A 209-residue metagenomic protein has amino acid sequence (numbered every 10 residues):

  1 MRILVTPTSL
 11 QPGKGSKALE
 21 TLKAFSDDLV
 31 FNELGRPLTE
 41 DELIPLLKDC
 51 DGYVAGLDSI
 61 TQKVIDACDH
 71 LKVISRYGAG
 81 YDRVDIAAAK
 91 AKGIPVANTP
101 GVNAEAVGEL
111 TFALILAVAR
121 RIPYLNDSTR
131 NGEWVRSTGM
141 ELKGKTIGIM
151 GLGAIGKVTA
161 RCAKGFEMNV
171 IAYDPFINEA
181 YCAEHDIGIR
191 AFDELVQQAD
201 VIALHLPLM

Functional and structural regions predicted by a protein language model:
M1-C50: N-terminal glycine-/charge-rich "phosphate-binding" loop or analogous flexible N-terminal tail
G15-K17, S137-M209: Rossmann-like dinucleotide/phosphate-binding beta-alpha-beta segment
E33, Y77-G78, I94-E105, D174 (+1 more regions): Short beta->alpha connector loops at strand-helix junctions that form conserved, small/polar/Pro-enriched
C50, C68, Q198-A199: An anion/phosphate-binding loop that grips the pyrophosphate of nucleotide cofactors and donors
S59-L71, D85-A88: Rossmann-fold NAD(P) dinucleotide-binding segment
D82-I94: Rossmann-fold NAD(P)-binding glycine/threonine-rich loop
K92-I94, P100-T146, M150, A154 (+2 more regions): Phosphate-binding beta-alpha-beta segment of Rossmann-like dinucleotide-binding domains, i.e., the NAD(P)
